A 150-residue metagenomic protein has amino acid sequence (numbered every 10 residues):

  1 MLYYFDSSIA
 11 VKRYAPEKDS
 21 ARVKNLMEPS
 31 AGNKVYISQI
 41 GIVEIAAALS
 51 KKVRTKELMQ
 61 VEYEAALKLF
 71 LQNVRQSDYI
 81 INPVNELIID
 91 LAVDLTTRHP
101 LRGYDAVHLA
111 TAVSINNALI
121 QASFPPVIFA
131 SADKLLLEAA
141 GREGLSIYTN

Functional and structural regions predicted by a protein language model:
M1-G41, K52-A65, L145: Short, well-structured N-terminal submotif of metal-dependent ribonuclease cores
L2, I115-N150: Acidic, PIN/NYN-like endoribonuclease modules and their adjacent C-terminal/linker elements
F5, I37, P83, G103-A106 (+1 more regions): Short beta-strand scaffold positions
A10, G41-I42, L87-I88, H108 (+1 more regions): Alpha-helix capping/helix-boundary segments
K18-S20, K52-R54, L69-I81, S123 (+1 more regions): Noncatalytic, solvent-exposed loop/strand surfaces of beta-propeller-type extracellular/periplasmic domains
G32-V35, D78-I80, F124-I128: Short active-site oxyanion
A47-R54, V113-N117: Short glycine/serine- and small hydrophobic-enriched flexible loop segments
L71, R75-H99, A106-I115: Acidic catalytic patch
